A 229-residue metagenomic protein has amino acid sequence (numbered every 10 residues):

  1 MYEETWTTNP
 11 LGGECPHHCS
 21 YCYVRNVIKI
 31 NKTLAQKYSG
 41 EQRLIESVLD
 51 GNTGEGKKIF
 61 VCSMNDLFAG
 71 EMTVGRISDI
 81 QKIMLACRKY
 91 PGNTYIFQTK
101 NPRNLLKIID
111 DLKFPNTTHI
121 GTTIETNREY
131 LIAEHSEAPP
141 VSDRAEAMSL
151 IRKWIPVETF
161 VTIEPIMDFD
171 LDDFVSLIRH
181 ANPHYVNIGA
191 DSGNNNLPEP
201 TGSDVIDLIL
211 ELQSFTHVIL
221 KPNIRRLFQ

Functional and structural regions predicted by a protein language model:
M1-F60, D66: N-terminal [4Fe-4S]-dependent radical SAM core
R43-L212: Conserved AdoMet/S-adenosylmethionine-binding subsite of the radical SAM
V205-Q229: Binuclear metal-ion centers of metallo-dependent hydrolases, dominated by the metallo-beta-lactamase
